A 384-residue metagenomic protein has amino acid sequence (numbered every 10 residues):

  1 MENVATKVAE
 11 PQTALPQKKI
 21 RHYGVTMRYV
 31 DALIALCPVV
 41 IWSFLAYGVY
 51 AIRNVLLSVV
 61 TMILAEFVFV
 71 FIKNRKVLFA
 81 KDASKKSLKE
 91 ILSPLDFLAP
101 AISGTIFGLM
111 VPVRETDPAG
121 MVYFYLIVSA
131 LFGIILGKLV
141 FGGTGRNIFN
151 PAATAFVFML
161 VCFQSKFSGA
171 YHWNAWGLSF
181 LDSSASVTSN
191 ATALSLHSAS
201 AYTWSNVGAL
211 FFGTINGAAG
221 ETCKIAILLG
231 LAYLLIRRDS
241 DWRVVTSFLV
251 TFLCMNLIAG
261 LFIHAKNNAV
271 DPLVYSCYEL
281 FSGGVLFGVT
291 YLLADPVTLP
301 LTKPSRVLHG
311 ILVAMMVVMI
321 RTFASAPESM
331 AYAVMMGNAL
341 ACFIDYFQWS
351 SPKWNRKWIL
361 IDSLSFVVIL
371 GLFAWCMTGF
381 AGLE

Functional and structural regions predicted by a protein language model:
M1-N74, F373-E384: N-terminal signal-anchor module of multipass membrane proteins
D31-V39, L57-E66, A99-G108, Y125-S129 (+16 more regions): Alpha-helical transmembrane segments in multi-pass membrane proteins
V49-T61, P118-S129, L210-K224, A269-V285 (+1 more regions): Structural signature of hydrophobic alpha-helical transmembrane segments
A80-I102, F124-V128, R146-F156, W242-V250 (+3 more regions): Cytoplasmic-side transmembrane-helix entry/capping segments in multi-pass membrane proteins
S87, L95-D182: A generic, well-ordered mixed alpha/beta core segment in the N-terminal half of proteins
G145-L228: Long hydrophobic alpha-helical segments that form multi-pass transmembrane helix bundles in integral membrane proteins
L234-W242, A265-M330, N338, C342 (+1 more regions): Hydrophobic alpha-helical bundle architecture
L360-G379: Final/C-terminal transmembrane alpha-helix of multipass membrane proteins
